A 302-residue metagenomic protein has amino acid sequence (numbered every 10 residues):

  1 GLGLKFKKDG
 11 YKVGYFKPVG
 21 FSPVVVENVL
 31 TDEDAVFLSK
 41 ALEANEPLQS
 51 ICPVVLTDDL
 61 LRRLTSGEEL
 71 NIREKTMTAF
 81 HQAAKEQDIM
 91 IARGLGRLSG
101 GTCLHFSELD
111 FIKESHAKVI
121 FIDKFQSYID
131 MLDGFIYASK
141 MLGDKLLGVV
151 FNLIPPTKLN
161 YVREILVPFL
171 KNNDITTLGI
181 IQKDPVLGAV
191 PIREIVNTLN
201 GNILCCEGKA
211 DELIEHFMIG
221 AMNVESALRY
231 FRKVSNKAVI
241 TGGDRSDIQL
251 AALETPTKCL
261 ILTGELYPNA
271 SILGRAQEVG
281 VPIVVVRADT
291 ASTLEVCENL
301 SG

Functional and structural regions predicted by a protein language model:
L2, P18-V19, I51-V54, R93-G96 (+8 more regions): Fold-independent oxyanion-binding glycine-rich loops and adjacent beta-strand/coil segments at enzyme active sites
L2-L70, A79-Q82, F169: N-terminal phosphate/diphosphate-binding loop that engages ATP/GTP or pyrophosphate donors across diverse enzyme folds
L61-L104, L109-K113: Phosphate-binding/switch loop-helix module in NTP-utilizing enzymes
A83-E86, E114, L228-K237, A252-P256: Flexible, charged surface loops at secondary-structure boundaries
D88-A92, V119, K237-T241: Generic beta-sheet signal
G94-T176, D244-S301: Conserved catalytic-core segment of NTP-binding enzymes
I180-T241, L300-G302: Non-catalytic interface/targeting segments
